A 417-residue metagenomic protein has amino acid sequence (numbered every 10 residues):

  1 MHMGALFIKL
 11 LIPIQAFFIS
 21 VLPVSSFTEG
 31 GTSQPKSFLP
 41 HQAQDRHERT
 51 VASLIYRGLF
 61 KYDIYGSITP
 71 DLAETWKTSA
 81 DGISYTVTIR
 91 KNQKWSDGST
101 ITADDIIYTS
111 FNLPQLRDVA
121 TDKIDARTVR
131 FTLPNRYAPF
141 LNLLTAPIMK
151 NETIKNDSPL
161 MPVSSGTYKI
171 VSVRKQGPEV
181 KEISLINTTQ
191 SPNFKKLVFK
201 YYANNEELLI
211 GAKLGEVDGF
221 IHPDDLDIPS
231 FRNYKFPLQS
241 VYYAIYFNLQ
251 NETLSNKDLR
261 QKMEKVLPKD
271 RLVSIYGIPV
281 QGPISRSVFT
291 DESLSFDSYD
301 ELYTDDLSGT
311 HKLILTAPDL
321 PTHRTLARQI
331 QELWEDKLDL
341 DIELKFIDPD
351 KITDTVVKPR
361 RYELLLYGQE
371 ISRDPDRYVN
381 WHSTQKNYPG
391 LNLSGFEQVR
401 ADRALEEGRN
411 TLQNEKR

Functional and structural regions predicted by a protein language model:
S25-Q34, S84-V87, V129-F131, Y168-V171 (+4 more regions): Short, well-ordered beta-strand elements
E29, E335-S383: Periplasmic binding protein-like
G30-A80, F111, V163: N-terminal lobe/hinge region of extracytoplasmic solute-binding protein
E74-Q115, I124, R130, G211 (+1 more regions): Aromatic- and charge-enriched surface segment that lines or borders ligand/interaction sites
Y137, N142-K196, E206: Gly/Pro-rich hinge or "lid" segments in bacterial periplasmic/extracellular proteins
L185-D227: Ligand-site clamp/hinge motif
T188-T189, I221-Y303, G390-V399: Local pocket/hinge segments that shape ligand/substrate recognition
G282, L340-I352, N380-R417: Extracytoplasmic/peripheral linker and loop segments enriched in polar/acidic and small residues with frequent Thr/Pro
